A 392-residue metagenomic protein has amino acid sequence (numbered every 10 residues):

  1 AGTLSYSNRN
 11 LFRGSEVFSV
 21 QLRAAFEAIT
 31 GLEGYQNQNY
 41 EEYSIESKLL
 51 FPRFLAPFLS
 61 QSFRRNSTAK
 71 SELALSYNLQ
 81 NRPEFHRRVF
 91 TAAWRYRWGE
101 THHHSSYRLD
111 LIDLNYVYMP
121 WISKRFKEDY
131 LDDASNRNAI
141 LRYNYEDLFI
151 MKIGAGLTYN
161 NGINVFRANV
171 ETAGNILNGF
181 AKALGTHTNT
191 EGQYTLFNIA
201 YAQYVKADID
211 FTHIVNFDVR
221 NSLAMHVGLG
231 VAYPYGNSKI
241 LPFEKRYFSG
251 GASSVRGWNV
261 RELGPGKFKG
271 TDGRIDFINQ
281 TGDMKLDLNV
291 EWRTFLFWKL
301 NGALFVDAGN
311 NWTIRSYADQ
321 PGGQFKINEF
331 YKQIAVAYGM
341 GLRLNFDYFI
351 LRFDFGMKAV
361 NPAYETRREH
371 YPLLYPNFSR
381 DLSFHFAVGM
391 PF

Functional and structural regions predicted by a protein language model:
A1-R167, R256-G257, F268, Q333 (+2 more regions): Gram-negative/organellar outer-membrane beta-barrel architecture
A1-T3, S7, Y107-T294, L304-I327: C-terminal outer-membrane beta-barrel translocator/porin domains of Gram-negative envelope proteins and their
L11, F54, F58, G162 (+10 more regions): Hydrophobic alpha-helix feature that most strongly marks membrane-spanning transmembrane helices and their immediate
F18-L22, L73-L75, F166-V170, M225-V227 (+4 more regions): Membrane-embedded beta-strand positions of outer-membrane beta-barrel proteins
Y35, F325-F330: Short, glycine/charged-rich beta-strand-loop motifs at protein surfaces that mediate ligand recognition and catalysis
D210, Y331, A337-G341: Gly/Ser-rich catalytic serine loop of serine hydrolases
D283, W298-L300, Q333: Hydrophobic alpha-helical transmembrane segments and adjacent short intramembrane/lumenal linkers of inner/organellar
F325-K326, Y338, L344, P362: C-terminal soluble interaction/assembly domains
